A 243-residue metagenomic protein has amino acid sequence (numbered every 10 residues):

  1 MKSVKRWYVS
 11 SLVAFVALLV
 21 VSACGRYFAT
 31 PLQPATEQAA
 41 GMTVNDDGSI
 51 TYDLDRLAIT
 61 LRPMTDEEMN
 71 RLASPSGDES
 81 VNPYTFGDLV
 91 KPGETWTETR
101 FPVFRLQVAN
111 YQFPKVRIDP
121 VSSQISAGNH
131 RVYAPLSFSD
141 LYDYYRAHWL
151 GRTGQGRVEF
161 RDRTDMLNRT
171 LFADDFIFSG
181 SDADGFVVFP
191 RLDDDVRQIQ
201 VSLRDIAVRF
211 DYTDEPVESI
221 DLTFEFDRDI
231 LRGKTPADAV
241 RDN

Functional and structural regions predicted by a protein language model:
M1-C24: Sec-dependent bacterial lipoprotein signal peptides
C24-N243: Conserved functional micro-motifs across diverse proteins
